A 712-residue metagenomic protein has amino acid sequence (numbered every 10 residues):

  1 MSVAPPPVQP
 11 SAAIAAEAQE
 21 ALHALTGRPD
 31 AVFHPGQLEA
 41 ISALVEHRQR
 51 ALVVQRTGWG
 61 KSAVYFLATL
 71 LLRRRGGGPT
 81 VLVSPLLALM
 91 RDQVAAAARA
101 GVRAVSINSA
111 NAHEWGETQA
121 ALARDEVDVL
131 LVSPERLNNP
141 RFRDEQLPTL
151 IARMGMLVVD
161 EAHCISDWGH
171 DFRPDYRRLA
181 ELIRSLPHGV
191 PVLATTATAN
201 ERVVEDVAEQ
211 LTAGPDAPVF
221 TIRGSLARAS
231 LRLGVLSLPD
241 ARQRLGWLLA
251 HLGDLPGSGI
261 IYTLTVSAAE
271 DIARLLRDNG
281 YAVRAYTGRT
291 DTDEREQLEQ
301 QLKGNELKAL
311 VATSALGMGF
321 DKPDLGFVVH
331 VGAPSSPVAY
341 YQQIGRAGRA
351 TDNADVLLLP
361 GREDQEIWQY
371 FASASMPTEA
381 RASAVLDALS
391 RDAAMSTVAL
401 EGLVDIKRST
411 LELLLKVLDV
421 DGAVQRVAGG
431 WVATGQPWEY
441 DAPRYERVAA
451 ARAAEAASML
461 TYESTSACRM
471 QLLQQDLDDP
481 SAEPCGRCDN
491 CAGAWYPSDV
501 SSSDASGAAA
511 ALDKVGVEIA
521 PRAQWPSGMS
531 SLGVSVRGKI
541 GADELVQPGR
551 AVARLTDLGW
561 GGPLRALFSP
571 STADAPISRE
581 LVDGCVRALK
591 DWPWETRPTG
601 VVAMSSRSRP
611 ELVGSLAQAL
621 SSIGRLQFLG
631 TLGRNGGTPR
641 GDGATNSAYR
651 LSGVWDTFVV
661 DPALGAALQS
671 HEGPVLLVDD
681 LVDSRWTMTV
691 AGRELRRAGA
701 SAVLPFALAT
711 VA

Functional and structural regions predicted by a protein language model:
P6, A12-A16, E20-L25, A31 (+4 more regions): Helicase motor core with emphasis on the C-terminal RecA-like subdomain
F66-L67, L71, D206, S615 (+4 more regions): Active-site signature of alpha/beta-hydrolase-fold catalytic machinery across serine- and Asp/Cys-nucleophile hydrolases
S109, G224-L226, G288, V602 (+1 more regions): A short, structured active-site edge motif that brings together acidic residues
L231, A508-G600, R609-P610, G614 (+4 more regions): Active-site-facing substrate-recognition patch
V266-S267, T290, S605-L612: Acidic, metal-coordinating catalytic cores used for nucleic-acid/nucleotide bond scission and strand-transfer chemistry
L307, V329, A333-Q342, G348-P548: C-terminal accessory region of SF2 helicases/translocases
R346-N353, W594, I623-G624, R696-A700: Arginine/glycine-rich "motif VI" loop of SF2 helicases in the C-terminal RecA-like domain
A492, G507, A511-V515, T689-A712: PRPP-dependent phosphoribosyltransferase catalytic core
